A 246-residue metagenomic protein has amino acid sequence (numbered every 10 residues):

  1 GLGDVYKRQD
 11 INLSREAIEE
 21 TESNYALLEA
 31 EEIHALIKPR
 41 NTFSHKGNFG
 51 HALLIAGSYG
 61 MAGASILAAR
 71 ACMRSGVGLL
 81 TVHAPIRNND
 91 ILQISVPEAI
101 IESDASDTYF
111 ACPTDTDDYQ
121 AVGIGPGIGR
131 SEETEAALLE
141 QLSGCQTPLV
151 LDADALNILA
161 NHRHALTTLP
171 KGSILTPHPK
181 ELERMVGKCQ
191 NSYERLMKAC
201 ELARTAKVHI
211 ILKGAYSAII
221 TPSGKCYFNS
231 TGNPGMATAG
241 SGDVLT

Functional and structural regions predicted by a protein language model:
D4-L149, N157-L175, P179-T246: Small-residue (G/A/S/T)-rich helix-start motifs and N-terminal tracts that mark the onset
